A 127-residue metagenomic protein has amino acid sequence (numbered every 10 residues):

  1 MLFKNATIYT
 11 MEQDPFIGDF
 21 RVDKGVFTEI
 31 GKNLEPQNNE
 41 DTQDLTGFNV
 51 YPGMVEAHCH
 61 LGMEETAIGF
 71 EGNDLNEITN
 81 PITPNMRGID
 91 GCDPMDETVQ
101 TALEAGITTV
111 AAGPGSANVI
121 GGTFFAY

Functional and structural regions predicted by a protein language model:
M1-F3, P36-I89, E104: Replace "His-x-His-based motif
L2, T28-E29, A111: General beta-strand recognition
I8-Y51: Histidine-rich, glycine-flanked metal-binding segment
M11, D90-C92: Short gly/ser/thr-rich secondary-structure transition/capping motifs
T28, L34, L61, A117-N118: Glycine-rich nucleotide phosphate-binding loop and flanking beta-alpha elements of Rossmann-like dinucleotide-binding
I30, F70, I120: Glycine/Thr-rich phosphate-binding loops of Rossmann-like dinucleotide-binding domains
P94-Y127: Active-site loop-helix segments enriched in His/Asp/Glu that coordinate and activate a nucleophilic water at divalent
